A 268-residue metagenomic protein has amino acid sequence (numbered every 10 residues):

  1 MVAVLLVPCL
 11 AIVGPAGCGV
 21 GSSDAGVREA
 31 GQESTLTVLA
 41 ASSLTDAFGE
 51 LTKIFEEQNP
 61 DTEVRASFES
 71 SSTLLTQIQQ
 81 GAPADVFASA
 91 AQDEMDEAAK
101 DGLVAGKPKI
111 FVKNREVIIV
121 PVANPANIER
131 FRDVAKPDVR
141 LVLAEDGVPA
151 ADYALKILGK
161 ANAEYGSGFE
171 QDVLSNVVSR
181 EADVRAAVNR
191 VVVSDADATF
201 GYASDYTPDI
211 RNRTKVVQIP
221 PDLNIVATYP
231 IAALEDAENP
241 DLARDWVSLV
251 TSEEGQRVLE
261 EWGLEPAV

Functional and structural regions predicted by a protein language model:
M1-L5: Bacterial N-terminal signal peptides that target proteins for export
V13-G17: C-terminal motif of bacterial Sec signal peptides marking the signal peptidase cleavage site
C18-E57, S67, S72, T76-Q79 (+3 more regions): Exported/periplasmic ABC-transporter solute-binding proteins
D61, P83-A84, A196: Short, high-confidence coil segments that cap the C-terminus of an alpha-helix and link into the following beta-strand
G81-A91, M95-I110: Short beta-strand-centered segments that line the small-molecule binding cleft or hinge of alpha/beta clamshell
K113: Short beta-strand-to-loop element that shapes/binds the nucleotide-sugar donor at the catalytic cleft/hinge
